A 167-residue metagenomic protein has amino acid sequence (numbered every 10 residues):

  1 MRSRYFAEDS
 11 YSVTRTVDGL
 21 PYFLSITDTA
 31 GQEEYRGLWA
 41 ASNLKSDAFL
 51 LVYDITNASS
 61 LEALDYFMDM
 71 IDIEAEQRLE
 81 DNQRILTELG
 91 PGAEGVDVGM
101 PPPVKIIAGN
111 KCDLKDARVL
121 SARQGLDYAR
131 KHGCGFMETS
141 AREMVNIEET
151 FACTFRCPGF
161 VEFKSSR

Functional and structural regions predicted by a protein language model:
M1-S165: TRAFAC-class small GTPase G-domain
